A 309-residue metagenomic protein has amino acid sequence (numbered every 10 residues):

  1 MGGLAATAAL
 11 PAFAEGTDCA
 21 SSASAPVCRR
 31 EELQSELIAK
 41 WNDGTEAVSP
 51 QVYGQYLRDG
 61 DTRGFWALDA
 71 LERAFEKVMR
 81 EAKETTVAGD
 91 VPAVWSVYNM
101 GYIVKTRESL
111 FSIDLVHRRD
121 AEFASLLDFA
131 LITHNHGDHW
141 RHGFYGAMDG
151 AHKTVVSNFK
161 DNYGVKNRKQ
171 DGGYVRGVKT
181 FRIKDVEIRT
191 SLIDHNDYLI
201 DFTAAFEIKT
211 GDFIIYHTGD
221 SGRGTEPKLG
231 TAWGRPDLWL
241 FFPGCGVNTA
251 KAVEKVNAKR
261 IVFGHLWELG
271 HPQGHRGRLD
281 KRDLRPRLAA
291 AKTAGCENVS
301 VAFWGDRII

Functional and structural regions predicted by a protein language model:
M1-A6: N-terminal export leaders
T7-V97, I103-F123, L127-F129, W140-F159 (+5 more regions): Metallo-beta-lactamase
V104, H134, I188, D220 (+1 more regions): Divalent metal-coordination and catalytic microenvironments
V116-R119, D194-N257: Active-site-proximal loop/helix segments of hydrolase catalytic cores
R119-D120, H136-W140, D161-G164, K179-F181 (+5 more regions): Active-site environment of divalent metal-dependent phosphoester hydrolases
L131, V156, R189, L240 (+1 more regions): Hydrophobic/aromatic beta-strand patches that form the interior of the parallel beta-sheet core in alpha/beta enzyme
Y145, D149-K160, K166-I193, A204-E207 (+1 more regions): Portal/gating segments that form or line small-molecule/metal binding sites
K169-E187, I200, G230, E254-I309: Binuclear metal-ion centers of metallo-dependent hydrolases, dominated by the metallo-beta-lactamase
